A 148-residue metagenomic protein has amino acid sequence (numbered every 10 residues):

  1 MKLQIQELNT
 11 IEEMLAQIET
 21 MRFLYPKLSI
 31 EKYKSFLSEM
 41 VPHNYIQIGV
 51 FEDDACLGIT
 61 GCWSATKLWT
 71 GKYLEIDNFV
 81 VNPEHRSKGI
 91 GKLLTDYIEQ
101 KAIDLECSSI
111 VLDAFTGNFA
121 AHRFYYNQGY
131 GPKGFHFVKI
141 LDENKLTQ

Functional and structural regions predicted by a protein language model:
M1-I11, L146-Q148: Conserved N-terminal entry element of GNAT/NAT acetyltransferase domains
L3, D54-I59, L74: Glycine-rich phosphate/pyrophosphate-binding loop shared by adenosine-nucleotide-utilizing enzymes
S38-G49, E75: A short helix-loop-beta-strand connector motif used in the catalytic cores of GNAT acetyltransferases and, in some
G49, A55-S64, V80: Conserved beta-strand in the GNAT
A65-I76, R86, P132-K133: A conserved beta-turn-beta hairpin within the catalytic core of GNAT-like acetyltransferases that forms part
V81, S87-Q100, N127: Conserved acetyl-CoA-binding loop-helix of GNAT-fold acetyltransferases
K92, T116-G134, K139, K145-L146: Conserved active-site alpha-helix within GNAT-family acetyltransferase domains
T95, A102-A114: Conserved GNAT acetyl-CoA-binding A-motif
